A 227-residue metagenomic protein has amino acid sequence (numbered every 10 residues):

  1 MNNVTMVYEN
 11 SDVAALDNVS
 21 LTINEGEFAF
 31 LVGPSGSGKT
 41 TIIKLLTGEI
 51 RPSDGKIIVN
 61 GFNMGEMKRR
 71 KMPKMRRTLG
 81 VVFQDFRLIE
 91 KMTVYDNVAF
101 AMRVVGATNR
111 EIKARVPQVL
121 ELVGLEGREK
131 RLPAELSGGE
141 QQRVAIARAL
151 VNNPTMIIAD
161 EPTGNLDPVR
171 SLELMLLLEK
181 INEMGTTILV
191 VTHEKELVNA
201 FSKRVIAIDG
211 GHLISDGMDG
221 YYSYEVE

Functional and structural regions predicted by a protein language model:
V7-N18, K68: A short, flexible loop at the N-terminus of ABC-type nucleotide-binding domains that lies
T47: Helix-to-loop junction immediately C-terminal to a conserved catalytic motif
G55-N63: Conserved ABC transporter NBD signature motif
M92-F100: Short coil-to-helix segment of the ABC ATPase nucleotide-binding domain corresponding to the Q-loop/switch region
L132-L136, E140-Q142: Conserved ABC ATPase signature
V151-T155: A short, proline-enriched helix->beta-strand linker immediately N-terminal to the Walker B motif in ABC-type P-loop
I157-D160: Catalytic Walker B motif of ABC-type/P-loop ATPase nucleotide-binding domains
